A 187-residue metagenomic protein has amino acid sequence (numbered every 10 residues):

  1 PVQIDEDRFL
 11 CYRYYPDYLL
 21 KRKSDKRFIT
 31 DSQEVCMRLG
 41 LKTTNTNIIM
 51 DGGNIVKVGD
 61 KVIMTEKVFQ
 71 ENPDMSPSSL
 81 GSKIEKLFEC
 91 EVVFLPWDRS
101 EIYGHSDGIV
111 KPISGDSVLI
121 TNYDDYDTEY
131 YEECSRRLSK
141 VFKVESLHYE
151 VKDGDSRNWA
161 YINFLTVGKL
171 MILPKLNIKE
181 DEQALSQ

Functional and structural regions predicted by a protein language model:
P1-Q187: The feature marks the mature, well-folded catalytic cores of soluble enzymes
